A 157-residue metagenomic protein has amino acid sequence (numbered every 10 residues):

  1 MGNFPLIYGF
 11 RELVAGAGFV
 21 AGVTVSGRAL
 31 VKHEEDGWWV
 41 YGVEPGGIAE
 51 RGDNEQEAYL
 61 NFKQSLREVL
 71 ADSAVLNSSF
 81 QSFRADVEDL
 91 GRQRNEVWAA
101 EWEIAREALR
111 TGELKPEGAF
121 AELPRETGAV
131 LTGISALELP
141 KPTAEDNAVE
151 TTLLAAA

Functional and structural regions predicted by a protein language model:
M1-L30, L60-A157: Short, charged, surface-exposed hinge/linker loops at domain edges that act as mobile lids or interdomain connectors
G18-V20, G37-W39, E55: Generic structural signal for short, flexible, solvent-exposed coil/loop and linker residues
V25-G46: Short aromatic-glycine-(Arg/Gly/Cys) micro-motifs in beta-strand/loop hairpins
V43-E57: A short, exposed loop/beta-hairpin motif centered on an aromatic-Gly-Thr core
